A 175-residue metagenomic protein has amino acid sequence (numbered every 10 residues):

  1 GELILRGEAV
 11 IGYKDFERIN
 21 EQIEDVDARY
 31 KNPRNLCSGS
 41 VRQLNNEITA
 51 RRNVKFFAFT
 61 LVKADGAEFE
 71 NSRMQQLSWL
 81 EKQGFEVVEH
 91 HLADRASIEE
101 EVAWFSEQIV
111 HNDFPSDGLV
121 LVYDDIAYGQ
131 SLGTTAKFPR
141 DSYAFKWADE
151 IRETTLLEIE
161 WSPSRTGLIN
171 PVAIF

Functional and structural regions predicted by a protein language model:
G1-F175: RNA/tRNA-interacting regions in translation and RNA-turnover enzymes
